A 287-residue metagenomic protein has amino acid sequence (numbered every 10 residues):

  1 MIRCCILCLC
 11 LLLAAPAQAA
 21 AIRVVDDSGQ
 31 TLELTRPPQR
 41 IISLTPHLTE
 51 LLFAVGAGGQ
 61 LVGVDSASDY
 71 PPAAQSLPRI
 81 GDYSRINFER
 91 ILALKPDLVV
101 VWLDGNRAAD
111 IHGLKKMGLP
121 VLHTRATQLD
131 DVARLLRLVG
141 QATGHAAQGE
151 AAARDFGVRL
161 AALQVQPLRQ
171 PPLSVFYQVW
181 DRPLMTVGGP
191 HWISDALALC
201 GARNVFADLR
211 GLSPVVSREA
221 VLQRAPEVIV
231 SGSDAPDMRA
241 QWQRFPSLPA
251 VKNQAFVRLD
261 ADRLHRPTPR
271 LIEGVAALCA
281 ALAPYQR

Functional and structural regions predicted by a protein language model:
C4-A15: Bacterial N-terminal signal peptides
A17-A21: Boundary at the C-terminal end of the N-terminal hydrophobic targeting segment
I22-V24, Q30-T31, R40, D97-L98 (+4 more regions): Extracytoplasmic substrate-binding proteins
D27-G29, I80-E89, L209-R218: Short helix-initiation/N-cap motifs at beta->coil->alpha
Q39-L94, L98-D104, V205: A short, structured surface patch at a secondary-structure boundary
T45, L103-D104, V179, L209 (+3 more regions): Short secondary-structure boundary segments
F88-K95, M117, V215-A225: Short helices/loops that flank or line small-molecule/ion binding pockets
P190-S213, S233, V257-R258: His/Asp/Glu-enriched short active-site or ligand-binding loop at hydrolase and phosphoryl-transfer sites
